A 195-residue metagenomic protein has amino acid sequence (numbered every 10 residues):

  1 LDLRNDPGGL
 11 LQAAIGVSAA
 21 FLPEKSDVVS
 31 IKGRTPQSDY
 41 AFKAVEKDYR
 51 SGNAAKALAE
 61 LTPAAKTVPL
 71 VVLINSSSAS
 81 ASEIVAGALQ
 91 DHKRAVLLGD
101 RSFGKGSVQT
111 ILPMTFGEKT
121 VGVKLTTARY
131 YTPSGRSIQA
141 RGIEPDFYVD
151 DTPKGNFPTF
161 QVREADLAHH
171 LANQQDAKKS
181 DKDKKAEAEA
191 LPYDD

Functional and structural regions predicted by a protein language model:
L3-D195: C-terminal "post-core" interaction segments
